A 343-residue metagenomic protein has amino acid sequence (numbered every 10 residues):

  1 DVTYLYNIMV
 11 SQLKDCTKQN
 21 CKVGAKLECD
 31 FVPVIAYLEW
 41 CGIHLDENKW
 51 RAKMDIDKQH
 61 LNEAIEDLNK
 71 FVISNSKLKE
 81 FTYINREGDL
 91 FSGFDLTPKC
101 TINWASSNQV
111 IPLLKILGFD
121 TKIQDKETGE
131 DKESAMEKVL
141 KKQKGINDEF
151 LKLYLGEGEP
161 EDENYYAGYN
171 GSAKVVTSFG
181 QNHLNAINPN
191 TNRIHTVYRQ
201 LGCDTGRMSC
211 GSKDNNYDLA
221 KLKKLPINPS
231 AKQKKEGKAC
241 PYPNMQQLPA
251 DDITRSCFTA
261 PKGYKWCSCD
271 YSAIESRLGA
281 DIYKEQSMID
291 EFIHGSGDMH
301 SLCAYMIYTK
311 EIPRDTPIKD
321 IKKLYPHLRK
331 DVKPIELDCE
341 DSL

Functional and structural regions predicted by a protein language model:
D1-L90, F94-T101, Y283-H294: Mixed-charge, glycine-rich, non-catalytic linkers/tails in nucleic-acid processing enzymes
L13-C16, G42, F258, Y308-D315 (+1 more regions): Structural motif corresponding to the C-terminal cap of alpha-helices
E28-F31, L328-K333: Short, leucine-enriched amphipathic alpha-helices that occur as contiguous helical runs
I35-A36, Y305, E336: Amphipathic alpha-helical segments within well-ordered protein domains
I84-P326: Acidic, glycine-rich two-metal-ion catalytic cores of nucleic acid-processing enzymes
V332-S342: Short, amphipathic alpha-helical "recognition" segments used to contact nucleic acids or chromatin
